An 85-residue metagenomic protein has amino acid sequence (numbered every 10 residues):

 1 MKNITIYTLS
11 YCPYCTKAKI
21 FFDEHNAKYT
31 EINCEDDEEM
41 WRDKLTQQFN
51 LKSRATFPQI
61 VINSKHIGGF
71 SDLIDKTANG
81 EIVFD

Functional and structural regions predicted by a protein language model:
M1-I32: Local sequence-structure signature of Cys/Sec-based thiol-disulfide redox active-site neighborhoods
M1-N3, T8, T16, L45-Q48 (+2 more regions): C-terminal alpha-helical interaction module
P13, D36, M40, G68: Short alpha-helical
T16-I20, D43, D72: Generic recognition of short, well-ordered alpha-helical segments
K19, H25-T30, Q47-Q48, I62 (+1 more regions): Non-catalytic interaction surface on structured domains
C34-R54: Thioredoxin-like thiol-disulfide oxidoreductase module
L51-V61, F70-S71: Structural micro-motif
I62-D85: Non-catalytic, surface beta->alpha helical segment in thiol-disulfide oxidoreductase systems
